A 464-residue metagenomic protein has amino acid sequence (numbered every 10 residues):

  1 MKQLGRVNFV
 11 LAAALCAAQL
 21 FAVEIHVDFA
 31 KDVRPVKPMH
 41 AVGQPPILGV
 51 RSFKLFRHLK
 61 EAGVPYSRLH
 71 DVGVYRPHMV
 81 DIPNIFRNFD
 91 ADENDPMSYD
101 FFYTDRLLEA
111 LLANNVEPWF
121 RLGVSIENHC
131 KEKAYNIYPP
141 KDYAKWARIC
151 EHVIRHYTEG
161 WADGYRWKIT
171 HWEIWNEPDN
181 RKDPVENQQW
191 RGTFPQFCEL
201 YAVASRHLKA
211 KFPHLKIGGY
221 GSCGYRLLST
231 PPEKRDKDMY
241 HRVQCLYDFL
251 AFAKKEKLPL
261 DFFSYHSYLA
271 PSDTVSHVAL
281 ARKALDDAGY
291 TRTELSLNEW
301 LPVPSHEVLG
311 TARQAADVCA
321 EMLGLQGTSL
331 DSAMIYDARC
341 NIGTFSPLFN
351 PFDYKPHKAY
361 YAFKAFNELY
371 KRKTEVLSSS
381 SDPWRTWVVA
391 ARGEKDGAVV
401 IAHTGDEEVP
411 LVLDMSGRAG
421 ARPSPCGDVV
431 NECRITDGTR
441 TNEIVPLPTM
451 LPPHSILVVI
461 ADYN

Functional and structural regions predicted by a protein language model:
A22-A62: Mature N-terminal, pre-catalytic/accessory segment of carbohydrate-active enzymes
I47-L59, Y240-K254, R313-M322: Short, acidic/polar
A62-L260, S264-D273: Substrate-binding cleft and catalytic face of glycoside hydrolase catalytic domains, especially the flexible beta-alpha
L258-V308, D331: Glycoside hydrolase catalytic-domain groove-lining segments
E299-Y370, T374-T386: Aromatic/acidic polysaccharide-binding cleft in carbohydrate-active enzymes
S381-G420, C426-D428, P453-H454, N464: Carbohydrate-binding surface patches
R440-N464: C-terminal beta-strand-rich structural cap/linker in extracellular carbohydrate-active enzymes
